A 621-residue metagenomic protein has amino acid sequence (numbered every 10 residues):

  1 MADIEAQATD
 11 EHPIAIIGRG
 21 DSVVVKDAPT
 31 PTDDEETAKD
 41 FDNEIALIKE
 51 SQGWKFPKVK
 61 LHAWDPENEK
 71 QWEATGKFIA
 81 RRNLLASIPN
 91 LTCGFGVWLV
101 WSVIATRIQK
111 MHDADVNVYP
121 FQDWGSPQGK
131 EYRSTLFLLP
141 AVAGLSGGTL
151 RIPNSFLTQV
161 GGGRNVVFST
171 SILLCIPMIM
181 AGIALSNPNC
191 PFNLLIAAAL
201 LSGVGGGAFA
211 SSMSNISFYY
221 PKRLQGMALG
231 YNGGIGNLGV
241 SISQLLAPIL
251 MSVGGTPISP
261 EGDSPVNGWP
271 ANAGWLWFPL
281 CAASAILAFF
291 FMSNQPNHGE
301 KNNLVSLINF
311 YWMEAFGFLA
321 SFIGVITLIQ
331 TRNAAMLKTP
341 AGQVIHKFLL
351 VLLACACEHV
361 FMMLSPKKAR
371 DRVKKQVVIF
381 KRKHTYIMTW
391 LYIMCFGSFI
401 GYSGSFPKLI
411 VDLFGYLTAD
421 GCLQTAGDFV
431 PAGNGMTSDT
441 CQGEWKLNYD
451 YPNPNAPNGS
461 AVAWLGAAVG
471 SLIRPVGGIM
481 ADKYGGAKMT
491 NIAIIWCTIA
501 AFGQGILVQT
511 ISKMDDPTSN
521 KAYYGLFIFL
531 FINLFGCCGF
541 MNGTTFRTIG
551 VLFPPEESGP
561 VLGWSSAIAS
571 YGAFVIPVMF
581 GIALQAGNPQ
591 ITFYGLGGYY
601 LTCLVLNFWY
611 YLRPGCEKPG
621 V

Functional and structural regions predicted by a protein language model:
A2-E5, E11-G96: Cytosolic juxtamembrane N-terminal segment immediately preceding the first transmembrane helix of multi-pass
R82-N117, S243, Y402-P407, I576: Extracytoplasmic
W101-I108, S321-Q343, R382-S471, N542 (+1 more regions): Extracytoplasmic gate region of multi-pass secondary transporters
F137-F156, W464-V476: Central cavity-lining transmembrane alpha-helices of secondary-active solute carriers, predominantly the Major
Q159-S171, D482-W496: Cytoplasmic membrane-interface "Motif A"-like loop-to-helix N-cap segments of 12-TM Major Facilitator Superfamily
G206, G226-S252, C281, S566-I576: Glycine-rich segments within core transmembrane alpha-helices of 12-TM secondary carriers
F278-E300, F316-A335, L350-A369, L606-Y611: C-terminal membrane-cytosol helix-exit motif in multi-pass small-molecule transporters
N458, V469, G485-T544: C-terminal transmembrane helical hairpin of 12-TM major facilitator-type secondary transporters
